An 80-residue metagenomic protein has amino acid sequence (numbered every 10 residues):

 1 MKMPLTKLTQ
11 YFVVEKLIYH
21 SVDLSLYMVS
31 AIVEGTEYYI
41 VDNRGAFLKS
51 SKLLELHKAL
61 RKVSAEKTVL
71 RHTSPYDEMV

Functional and structural regions predicted by a protein language model:
K2-M28: Short N-terminal "domain-start" leader segments that mark the transition from disordered tails or signal peptides into
M3-T6, K58, T68: Intrinsic-disorder/low-complexity peptide segments enriched for small residues
Q10-Y11, Y38, L60: Low-complexity, intrinsically disordered short peptide segments enriched in small/polar/basic residues
H20-R44, T73-P75: Short aromatic-glycine-(Arg/Gly/Cys) micro-motifs in beta-strand/loop hairpins
A46-K49: An anionic, turn-rich surface loop/hairpin at beta-sheet edges that serves as a generic interaction/coordination patch
S51-S64: A short, charged, amphipathic alpha-helix used as a generic interaction element across diverse proteins
V63-T73: A short amphipathic beta-strand at an alpha->beta junction
M79: Basic, alpha-helical nucleic-acid-binding regions used in initiation and control of genome expression
